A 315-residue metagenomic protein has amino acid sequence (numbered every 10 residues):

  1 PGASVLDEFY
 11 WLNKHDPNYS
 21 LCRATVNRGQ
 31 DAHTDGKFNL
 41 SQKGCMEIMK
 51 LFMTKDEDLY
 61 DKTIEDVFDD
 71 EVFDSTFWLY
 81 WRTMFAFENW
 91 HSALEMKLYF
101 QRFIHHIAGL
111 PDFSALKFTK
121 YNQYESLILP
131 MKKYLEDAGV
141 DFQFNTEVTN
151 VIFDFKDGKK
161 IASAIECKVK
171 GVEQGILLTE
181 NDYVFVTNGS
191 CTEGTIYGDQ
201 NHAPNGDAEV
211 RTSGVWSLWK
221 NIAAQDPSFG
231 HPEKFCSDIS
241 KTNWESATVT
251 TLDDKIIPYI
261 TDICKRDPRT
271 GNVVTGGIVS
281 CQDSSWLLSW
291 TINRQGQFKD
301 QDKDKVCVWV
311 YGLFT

Functional and structural regions predicted by a protein language model:
P1-Y10: Glycine-rich FAD cofactor-binding loop and adjacent beta-loop-alpha segment at the N-terminus of flavoprotein
W11, A24, F52, V151 (+4 more regions): Short beta-strand element of the conserved SAM-dependent methyltransferase core
D16-P17, T25-R102, K117-F118: Rossmann-like flavin
V67-D70, D74, H91-L94, K159 (+1 more regions): Short, surface-exposed loop and linker segments with low hydrophobicity and enrichment for Pro/Ser/Thr
E71, M84-S92, I107-P111, A138 (+2 more regions): Short secondary-structure junctions and interdomain/linker hinges
Q101-Y183, N188-G189, N201-H202, D207-W216: Helical element adjacent to the flavin cofactor pocket in flavoenzyme catalytic cores
H106-T119, N181-Y183, N188-T315: C-terminal segments that line or cap access tunnels to active or ligand-binding sites in enzymes and enzyme-associated
